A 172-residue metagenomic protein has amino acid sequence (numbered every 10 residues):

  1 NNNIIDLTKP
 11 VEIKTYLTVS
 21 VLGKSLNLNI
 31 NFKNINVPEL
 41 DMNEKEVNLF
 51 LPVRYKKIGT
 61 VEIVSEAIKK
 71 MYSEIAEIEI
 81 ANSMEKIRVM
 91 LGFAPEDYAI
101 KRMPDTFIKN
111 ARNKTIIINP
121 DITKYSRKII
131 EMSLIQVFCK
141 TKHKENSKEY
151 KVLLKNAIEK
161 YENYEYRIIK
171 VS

Functional and structural regions predicted by a protein language model:
N1-M132, T141-S172: Active-site-proximal or metal-binding-adjacent scaffold patches in catalytic folds
F138: Surface-exposed, Lys/Arg-rich phosphate-binding patches that contact polyanionic backbones
